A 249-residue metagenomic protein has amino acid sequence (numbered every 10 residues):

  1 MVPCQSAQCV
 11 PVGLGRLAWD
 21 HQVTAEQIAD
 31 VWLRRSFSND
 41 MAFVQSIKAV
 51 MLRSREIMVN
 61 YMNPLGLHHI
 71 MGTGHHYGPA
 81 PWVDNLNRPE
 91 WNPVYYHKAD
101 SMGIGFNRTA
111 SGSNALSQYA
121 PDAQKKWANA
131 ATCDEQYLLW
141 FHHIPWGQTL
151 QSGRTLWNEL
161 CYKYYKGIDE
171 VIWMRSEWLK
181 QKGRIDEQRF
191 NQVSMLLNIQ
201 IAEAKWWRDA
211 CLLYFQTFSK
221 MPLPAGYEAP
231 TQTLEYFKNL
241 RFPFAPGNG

Functional and structural regions predicted by a protein language model:
M1-G249: Catalytic domains of carbohydrate-active enzymes that cleave complex glycans
